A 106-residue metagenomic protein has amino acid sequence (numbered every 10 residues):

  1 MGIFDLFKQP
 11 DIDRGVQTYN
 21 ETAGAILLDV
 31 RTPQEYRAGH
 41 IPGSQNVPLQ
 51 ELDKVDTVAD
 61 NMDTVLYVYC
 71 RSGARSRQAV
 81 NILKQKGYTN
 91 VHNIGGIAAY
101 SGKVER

Functional and structural regions predicted by a protein language model:
G2-A25, P33-V65, A74-R106: Rhodanese-like catalytic fold shared by cysteine-dependent sulfurtransferases and DSP/PTP-type phosphatases
L28: Active-site flanking residues adjacent to catalytic metal/cofactor-binding acidic residues
C70: Short cysteine clusters
